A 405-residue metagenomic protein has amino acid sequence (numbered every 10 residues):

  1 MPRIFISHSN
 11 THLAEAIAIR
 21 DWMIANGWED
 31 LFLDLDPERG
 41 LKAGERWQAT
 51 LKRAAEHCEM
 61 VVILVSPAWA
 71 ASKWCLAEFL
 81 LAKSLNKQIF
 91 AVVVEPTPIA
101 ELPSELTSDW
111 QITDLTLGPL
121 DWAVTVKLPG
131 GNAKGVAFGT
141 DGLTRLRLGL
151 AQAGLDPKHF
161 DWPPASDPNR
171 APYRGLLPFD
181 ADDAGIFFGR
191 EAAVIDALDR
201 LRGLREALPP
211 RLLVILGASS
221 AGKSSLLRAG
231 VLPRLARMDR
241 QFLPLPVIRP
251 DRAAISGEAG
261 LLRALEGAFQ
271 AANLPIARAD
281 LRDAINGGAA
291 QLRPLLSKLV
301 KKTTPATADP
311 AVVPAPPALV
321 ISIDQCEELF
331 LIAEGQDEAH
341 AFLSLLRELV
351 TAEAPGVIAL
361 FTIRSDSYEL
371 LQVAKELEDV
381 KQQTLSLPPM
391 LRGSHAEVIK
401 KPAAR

Functional and structural regions predicted by a protein language model:
M1-W28, E45, V94-L177, G185 (+2 more regions): C-terminal interaction surface of TIR/SEFIR-family domains
D21-R53, P67-L76, T116-L120: Conserved BB-loop
P67-K87, T97, E101: Conserved TIR/SEFIR loop-to-helix hotspot centered on a Trp-containing motif with a nearby acidic residue
F79, L212, T307-A359, L370 (+1 more regions): Conserved Walker B catalytic segment
L102-L106, R237, Y368-K381: Short regulatory helix/loop adjacent to the ATP-binding pocket of P-loop NTPases
A165-A218, A264, P402: Walker A/P-loop-proximal flanking segment of P-loop NTPase domains
L212, A236-R252, Q383: Conserved catalytic segments around the Walker B and adjacent sensor/switch elements of P-loop NTPase domains
A218-P246, D366: P-loop NTPase Walker A phosphate-binding motif
